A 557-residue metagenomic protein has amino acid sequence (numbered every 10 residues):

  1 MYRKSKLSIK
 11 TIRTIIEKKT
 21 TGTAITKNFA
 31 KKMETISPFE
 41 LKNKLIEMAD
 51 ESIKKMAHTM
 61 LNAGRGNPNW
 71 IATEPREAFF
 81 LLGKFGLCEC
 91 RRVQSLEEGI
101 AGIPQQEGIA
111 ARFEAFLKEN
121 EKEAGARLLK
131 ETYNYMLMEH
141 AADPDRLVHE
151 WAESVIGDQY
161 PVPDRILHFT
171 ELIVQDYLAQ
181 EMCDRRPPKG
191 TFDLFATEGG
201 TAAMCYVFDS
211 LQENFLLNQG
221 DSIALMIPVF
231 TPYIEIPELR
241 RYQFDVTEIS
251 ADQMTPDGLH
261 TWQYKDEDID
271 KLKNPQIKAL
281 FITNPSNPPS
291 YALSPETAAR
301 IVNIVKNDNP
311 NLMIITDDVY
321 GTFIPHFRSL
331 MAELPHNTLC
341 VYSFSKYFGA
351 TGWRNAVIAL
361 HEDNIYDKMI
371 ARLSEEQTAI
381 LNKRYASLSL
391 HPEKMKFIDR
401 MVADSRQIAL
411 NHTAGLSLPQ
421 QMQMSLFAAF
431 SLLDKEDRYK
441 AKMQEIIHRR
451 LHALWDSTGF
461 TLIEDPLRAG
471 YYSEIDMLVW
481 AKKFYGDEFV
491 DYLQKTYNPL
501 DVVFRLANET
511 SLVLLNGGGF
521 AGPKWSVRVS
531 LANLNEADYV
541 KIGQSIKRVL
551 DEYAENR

Functional and structural regions predicted by a protein language model:
M1-K10, I15-T21, N28-L41, L82-P188 (+3 more regions): PLP-dependent enzyme catalytic core of the Aspartate aminotransferase-like
K32-I36, I71-F79, D158-V162, Q253-Q263 (+3 more regions): Short, flexible/disordered intra-domain loops and linkers
G66-I71, T201-A203, V229-T231, P285-P288 (+8 more regions): Short, solvent-exposed loop/turn segments at secondary-structure junctions
N69, M331-K396: Active-site PLP attachment segment
I100-P310, G321-P335, L339, Y497 (+2 more regions): Conserved core of the PLP fold type I
T378-I446, L454: Structural motif of enzymes handling amino- and sulfur-group chemistry
P419-F430, D437-W455, L462-V490, F520: Conserved glycine-rich beta-strand-loop-beta hairpin in the small C-terminal domain of fold type I
